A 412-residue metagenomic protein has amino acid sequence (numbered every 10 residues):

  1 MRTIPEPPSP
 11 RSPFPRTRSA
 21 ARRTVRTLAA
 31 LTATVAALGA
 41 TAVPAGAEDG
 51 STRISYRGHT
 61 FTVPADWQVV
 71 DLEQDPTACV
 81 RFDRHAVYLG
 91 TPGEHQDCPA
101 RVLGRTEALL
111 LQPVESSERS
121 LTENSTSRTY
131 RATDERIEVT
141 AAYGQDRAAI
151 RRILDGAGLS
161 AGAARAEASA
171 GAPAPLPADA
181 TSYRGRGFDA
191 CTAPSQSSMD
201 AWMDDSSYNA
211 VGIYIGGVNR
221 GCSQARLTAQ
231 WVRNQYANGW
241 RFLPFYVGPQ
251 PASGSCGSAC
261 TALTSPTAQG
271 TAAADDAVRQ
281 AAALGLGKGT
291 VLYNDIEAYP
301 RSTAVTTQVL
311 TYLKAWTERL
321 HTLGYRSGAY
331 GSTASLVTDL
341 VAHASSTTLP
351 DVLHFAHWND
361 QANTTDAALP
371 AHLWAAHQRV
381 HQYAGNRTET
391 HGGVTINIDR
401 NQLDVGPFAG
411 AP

Functional and structural regions predicted by a protein language model:
M1-E48: Secretory targeting and sorting signals
G50-V114, T122: Secretory pathway targeting signatures of secreted, lumenal, and periplasmic proteins
W67, V139-A168: Surface-exposed amphipathic alpha-helical segments
N124-T133, A368-P370: Short, surface-exposed beta-strand/loop micro-motifs that present aromatic residues
S169-C191, D205, S346-P412: Functionally critical loop-and-helix segments that line ligand-binding/catalytic clefts of soluble enzyme domains
D179-S197, A201-S206, I213-L310, L323: Substrate-binding cleft of extracellular glycoside hydrolase catalytic domains
S265-A274, L310-E318, Y325, S345-T365: Acidic, His- and aromatic-enriched active-site or binding-groove loops in soluble protein domains that engage sugars
L320-T338: Aromatic-lined carbohydrate-recognition surfaces of secreted/lumenal glycan-active proteins
